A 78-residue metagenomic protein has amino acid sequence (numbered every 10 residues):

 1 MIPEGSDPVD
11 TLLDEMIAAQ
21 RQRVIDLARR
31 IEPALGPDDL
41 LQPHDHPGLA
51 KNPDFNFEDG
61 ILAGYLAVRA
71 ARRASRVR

Functional and structural regions predicted by a protein language model:
M1-E4, R73-R78: Short intrinsically disordered terminal tails
I2-R29: Short, charge/polar-rich alpha-helical segments
R21-L35, R72-R76: Long, hydrophobic, amphipathic alpha-helical segments used as structural scaffolds
L35, D39-A74: Short, charge-rich amphipathic interface segments used for partner binding and complex assembly
